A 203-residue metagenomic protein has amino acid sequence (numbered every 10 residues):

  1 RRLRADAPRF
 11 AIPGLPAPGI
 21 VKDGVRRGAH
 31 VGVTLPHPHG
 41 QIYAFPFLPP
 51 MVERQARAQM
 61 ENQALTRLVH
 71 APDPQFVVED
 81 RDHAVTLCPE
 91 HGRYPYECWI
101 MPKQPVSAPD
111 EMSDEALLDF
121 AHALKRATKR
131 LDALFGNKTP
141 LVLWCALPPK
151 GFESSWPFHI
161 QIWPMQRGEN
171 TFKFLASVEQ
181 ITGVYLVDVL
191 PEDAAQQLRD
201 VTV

Functional and structural regions predicted by a protein language model:
R1-V203: HIT superfamily nucleotide-processing domains
